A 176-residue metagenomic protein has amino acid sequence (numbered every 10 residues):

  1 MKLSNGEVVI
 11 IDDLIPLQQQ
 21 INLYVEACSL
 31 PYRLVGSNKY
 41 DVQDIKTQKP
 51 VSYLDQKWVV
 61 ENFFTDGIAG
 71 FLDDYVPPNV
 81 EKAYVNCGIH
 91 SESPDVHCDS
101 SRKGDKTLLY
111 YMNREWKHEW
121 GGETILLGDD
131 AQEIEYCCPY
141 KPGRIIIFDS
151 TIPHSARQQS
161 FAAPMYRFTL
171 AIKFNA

Functional and structural regions predicted by a protein language model:
M1-P77: Non-heme Fe(II)/2-oxoglutarate
A69-A176: Catalytic core of non-heme Fe(II) oxygenases with the double-stranded beta-helix
